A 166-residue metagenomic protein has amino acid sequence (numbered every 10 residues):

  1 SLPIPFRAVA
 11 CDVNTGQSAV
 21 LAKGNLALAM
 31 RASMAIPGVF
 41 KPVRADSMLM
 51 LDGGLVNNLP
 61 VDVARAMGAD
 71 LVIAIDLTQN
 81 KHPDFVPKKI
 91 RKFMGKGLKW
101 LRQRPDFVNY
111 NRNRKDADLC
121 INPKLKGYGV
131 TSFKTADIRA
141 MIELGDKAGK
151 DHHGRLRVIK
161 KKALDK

Functional and structural regions predicted by a protein language model:
S1-K166: Patatin-like phospholipase
